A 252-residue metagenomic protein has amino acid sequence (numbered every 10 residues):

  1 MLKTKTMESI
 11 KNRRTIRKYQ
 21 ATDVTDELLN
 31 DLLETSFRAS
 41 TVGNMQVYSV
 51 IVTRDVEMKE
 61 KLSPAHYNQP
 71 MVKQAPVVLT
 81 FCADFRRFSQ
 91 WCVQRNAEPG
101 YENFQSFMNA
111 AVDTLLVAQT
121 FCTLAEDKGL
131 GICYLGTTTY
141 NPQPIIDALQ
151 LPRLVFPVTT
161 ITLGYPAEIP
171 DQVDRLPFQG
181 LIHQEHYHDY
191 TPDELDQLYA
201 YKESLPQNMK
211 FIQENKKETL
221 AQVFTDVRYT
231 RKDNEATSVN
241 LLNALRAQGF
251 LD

Functional and structural regions predicted by a protein language model:
M1-D252: Acidic, surface-exposed loops and disordered segments
